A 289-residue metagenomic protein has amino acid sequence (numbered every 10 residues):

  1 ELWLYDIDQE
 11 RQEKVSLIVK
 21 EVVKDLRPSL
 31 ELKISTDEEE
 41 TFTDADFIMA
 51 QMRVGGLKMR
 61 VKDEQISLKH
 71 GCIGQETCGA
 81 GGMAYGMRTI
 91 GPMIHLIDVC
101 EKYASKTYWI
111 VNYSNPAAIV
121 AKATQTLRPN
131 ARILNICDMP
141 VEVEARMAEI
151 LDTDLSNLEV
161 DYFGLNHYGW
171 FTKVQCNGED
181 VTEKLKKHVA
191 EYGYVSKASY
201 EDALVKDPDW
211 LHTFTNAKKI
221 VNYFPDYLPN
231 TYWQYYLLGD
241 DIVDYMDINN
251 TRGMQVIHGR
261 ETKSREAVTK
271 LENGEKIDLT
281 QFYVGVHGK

Functional and structural regions predicted by a protein language model:
E1-D63, G74-C78, G82-S156, N166-F171 (+2 more regions): Metallocofactor- and cofactor-centric catalytic cores in central/energy metabolism, strongly enriched
K69-G71: Short amphipathic alpha-helix adjacent to the substrate-entry channel of hydrolases
D152-K289: Long, compositionally biased stretches enriched for glycine and/or charged residues
